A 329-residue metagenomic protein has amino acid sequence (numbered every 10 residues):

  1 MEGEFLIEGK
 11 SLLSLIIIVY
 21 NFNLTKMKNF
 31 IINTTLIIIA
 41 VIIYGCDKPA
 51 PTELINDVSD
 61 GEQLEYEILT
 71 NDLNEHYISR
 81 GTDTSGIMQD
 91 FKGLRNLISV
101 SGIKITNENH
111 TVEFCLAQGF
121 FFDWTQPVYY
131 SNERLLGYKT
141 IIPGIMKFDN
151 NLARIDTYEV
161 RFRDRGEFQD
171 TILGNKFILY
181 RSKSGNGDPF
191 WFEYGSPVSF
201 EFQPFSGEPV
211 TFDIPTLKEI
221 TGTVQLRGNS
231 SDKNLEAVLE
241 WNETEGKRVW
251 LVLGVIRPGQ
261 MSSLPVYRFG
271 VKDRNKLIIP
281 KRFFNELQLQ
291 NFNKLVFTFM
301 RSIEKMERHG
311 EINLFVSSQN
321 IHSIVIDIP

Functional and structural regions predicted by a protein language model:
L6, L12, F22-L24: Short hydrophobic targeting helices and cationic amphipathic motifs that mediate membrane/organellar targeting
N29-I37: Sec-dependent signal peptide recognition, specifically the positively charged N-region followed immediately by
I42-G45: C-terminal motif of bacterial Sec signal peptides marking the signal peptidase cleavage site
P49-D188: Solvent-exposed N-terminal domain segments of exported/luminal and surface proteins
H76, L94-S101, S206-S231: Short, compositionally biased P/S/T/A/G/V-rich stretches that sit at domain boundaries
G187-V210, L289-K305: Short, aromatic- and glycine-rich surface loops/edge beta-strands on solvent-exposed regions
D213-L277: Short helix-loop boundary/capping segments
N275-P329: Hydrophilic extracytoplasmic domains
